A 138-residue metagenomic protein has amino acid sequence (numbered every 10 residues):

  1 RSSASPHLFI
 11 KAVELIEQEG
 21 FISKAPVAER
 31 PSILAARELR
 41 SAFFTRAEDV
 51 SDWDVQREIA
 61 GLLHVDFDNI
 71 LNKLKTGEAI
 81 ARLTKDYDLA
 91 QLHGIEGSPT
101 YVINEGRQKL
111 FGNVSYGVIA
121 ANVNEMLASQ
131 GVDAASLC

Functional and structural regions predicted by a protein language model:
R1-G20: Ordered, amphipathic secondary-structure segments that act as subunit-interaction surfaces in large macromolecular
S23, V27, L34-C138: C-terminal cap of thioredoxin/glutaredoxin-like
